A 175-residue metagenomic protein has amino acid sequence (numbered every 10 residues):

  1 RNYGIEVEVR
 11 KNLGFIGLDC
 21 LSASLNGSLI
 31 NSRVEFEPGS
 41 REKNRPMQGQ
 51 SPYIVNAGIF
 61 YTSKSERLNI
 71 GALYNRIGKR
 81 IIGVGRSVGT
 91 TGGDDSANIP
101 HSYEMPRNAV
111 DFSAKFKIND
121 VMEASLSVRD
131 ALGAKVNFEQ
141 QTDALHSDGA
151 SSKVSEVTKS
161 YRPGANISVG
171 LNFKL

Functional and structural regions predicted by a protein language model:
R1-V84: Gram-negative outer-membrane beta-barrel transporters
R1-Y3, S51-V55, P106-V110, P163-I167: Residues that define the transmembrane beta-barrel architecture of outer-membrane proteins
V7, L25, I59, A72 (+4 more regions): Hydrophobic, well-ordered secondary-structure elements that form the walls of internal hydrophobic environments
R10, N44, S51, P106 (+2 more regions): Generic secondary-structure boundary/loop-capping signal
G14, Q48, V110, L132-G133 (+1 more regions): Generic, ordered loop/turn and secondary-structure boundary motif
L21, K64, R76-T91, K115-L175: C-terminal beta-signal and adjacent terminal beta-strands/loops of Gram-negative outer-membrane beta-barrel proteins
G39-P46, S96-H101, D111, V154-K159: Extracellular loop and loop/strand-boundary signature of outer-membrane beta-barrel proteins
H101-N108, F116, M122: Short, well-ordered coil↔helix boundary/capping segments
